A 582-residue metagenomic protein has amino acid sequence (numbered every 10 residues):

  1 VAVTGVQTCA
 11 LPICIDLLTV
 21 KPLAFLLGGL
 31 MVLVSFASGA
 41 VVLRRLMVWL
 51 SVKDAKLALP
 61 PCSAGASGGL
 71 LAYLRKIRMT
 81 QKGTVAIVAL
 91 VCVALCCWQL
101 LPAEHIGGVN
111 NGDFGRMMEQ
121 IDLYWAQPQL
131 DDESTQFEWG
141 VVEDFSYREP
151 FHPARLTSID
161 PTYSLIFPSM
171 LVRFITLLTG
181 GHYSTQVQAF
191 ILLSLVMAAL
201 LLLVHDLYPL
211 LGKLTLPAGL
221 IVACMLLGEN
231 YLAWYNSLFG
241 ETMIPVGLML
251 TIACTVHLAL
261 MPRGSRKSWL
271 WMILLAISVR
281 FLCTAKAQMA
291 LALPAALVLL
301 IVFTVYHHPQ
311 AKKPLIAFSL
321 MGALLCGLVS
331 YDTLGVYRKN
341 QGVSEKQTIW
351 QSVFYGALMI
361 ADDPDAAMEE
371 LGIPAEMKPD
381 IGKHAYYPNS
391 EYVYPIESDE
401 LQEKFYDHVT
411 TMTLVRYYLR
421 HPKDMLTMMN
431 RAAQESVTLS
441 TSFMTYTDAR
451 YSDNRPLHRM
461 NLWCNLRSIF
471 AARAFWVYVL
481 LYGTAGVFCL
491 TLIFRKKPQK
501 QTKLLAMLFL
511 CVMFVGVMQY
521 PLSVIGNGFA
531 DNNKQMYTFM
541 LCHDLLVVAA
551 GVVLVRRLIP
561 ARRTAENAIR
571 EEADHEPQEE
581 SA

Functional and structural regions predicted by a protein language model:
V1-C9, I13: Single conserved hydrophobic/aromatic residue that forms the stacking wall/gate of nucleotide- or nucleobase-binding
L11, P577-E579: Helix-boundary/low-complexity linker signature
D16-G29, L33-W49, A58, G65-E104 (+2 more regions): Hydrophobic transmembrane helix bundles of membrane-integrated enzymes that assemble and modify cell-envelope
V48-A58, A561-E572: Short, Lys/Arg-enriched, Gly/Pro-containing loop segments at transmembrane-helix junctions of multi-pass membrane
L100-T185, S452-R459: TM-lumen/periplasm interface segments of multi-pass membrane proteins, especially the first transmembrane helix
M118-L156, R338-Y451: Membrane-proximal stem/loop segments at transmembrane-domain junctions that anchor or position
M428-L481: Membrane-proximal, non-transmembrane alpha-helical segments
A582: Cytosolic nucleotide-binding catalytic cores of signal-transduction proteins
